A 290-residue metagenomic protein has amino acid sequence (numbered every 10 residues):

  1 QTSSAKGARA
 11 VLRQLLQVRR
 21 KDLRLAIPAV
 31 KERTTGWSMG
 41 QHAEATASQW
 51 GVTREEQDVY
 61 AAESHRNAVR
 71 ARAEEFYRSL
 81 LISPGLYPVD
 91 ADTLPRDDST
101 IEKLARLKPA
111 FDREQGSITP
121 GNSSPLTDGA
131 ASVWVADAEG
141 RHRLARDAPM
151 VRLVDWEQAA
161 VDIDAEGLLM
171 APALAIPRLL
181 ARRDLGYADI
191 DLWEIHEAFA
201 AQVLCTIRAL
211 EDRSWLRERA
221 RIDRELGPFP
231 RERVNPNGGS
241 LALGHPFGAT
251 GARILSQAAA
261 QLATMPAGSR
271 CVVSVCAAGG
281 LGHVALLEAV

Functional and structural regions predicted by a protein language model:
Q1-A45: Flexible glycine-/small-residue-enriched beta->alpha junction loops that bind anionic phosphate/pyrophosphate groups
Q1-S3, E75, L80-A91, A188-L210: Conserved beta-ketoacyl condensing-enzyme motif
Q14-P28, E102-L174, R178, R182-R183 (+4 more regions): Condensing-enzyme catalytic core mediating Claisen C-C bond formation in acyl metabolism
R19, E56-R143, W215-L216, A220-R233: N-terminal extracellular/periplasmic Venus flytrap/periplasmic-binding protein-like
A43-T53, V133, P177-L185: Short, well-ordered beta-strand elements within core beta-sheets of diverse protein domains
T46-T53, D58-Y60, E114-L126, D189-F199 (+2 more regions): Cysteine-centered functional microenvironments
A47-F76, S132-G140, I207, P246-A267 (+1 more regions): Active-site-proximal alpha-helical scaffold in enzymes
D162-A242: Active-site pocket-lining segment
